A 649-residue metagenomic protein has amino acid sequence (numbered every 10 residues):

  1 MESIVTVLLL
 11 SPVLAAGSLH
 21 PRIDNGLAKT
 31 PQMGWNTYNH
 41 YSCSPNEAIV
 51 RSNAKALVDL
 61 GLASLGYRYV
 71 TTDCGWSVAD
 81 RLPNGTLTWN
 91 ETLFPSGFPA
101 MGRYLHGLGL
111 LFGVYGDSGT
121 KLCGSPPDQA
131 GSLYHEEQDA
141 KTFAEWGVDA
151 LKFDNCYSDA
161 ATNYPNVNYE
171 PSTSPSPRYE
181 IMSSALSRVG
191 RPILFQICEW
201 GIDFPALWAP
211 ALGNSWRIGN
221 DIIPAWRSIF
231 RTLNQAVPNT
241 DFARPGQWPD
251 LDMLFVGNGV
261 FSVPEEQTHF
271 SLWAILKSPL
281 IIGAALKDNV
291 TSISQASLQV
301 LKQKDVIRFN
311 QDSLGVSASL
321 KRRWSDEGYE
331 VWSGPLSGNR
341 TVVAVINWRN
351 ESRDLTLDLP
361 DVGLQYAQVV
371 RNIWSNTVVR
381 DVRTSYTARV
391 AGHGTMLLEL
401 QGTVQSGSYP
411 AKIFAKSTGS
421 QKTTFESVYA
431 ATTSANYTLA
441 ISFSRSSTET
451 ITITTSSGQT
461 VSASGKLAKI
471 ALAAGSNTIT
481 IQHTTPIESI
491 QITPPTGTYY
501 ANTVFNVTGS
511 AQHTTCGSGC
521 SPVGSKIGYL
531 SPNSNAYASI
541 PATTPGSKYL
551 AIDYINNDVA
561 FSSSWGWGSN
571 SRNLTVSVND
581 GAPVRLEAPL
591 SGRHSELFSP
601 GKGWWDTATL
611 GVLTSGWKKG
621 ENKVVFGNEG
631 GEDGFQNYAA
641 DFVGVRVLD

Functional and structural regions predicted by a protein language model:
M1-S18: Fungal secretory targeting signals
N53, L57-N168: Aromatic-lined carbohydrate-binding/catalytic grooves of carbohydrate-active enzymes
L110-D128, S183-P205: Aromatic-lined carbohydrate-recognition surfaces of secreted/lumenal glycan-active proteins
H135-Q138, S187-L286, N310: Glycan-recognition surfaces
W273-L276, I281-G283, S325-V362, T424-E449 (+1 more regions): Carbohydrate-binding surface patches
I281-E351, Y409-A411, K416-T423, V428-Y429 (+3 more regions): Glycan-recognition and catalytic regions of carbohydrate-active enzymes
S325-K416: Carbohydrate-interacting/catalytic domains
R353, T395-D649: Extracytoplasmic
